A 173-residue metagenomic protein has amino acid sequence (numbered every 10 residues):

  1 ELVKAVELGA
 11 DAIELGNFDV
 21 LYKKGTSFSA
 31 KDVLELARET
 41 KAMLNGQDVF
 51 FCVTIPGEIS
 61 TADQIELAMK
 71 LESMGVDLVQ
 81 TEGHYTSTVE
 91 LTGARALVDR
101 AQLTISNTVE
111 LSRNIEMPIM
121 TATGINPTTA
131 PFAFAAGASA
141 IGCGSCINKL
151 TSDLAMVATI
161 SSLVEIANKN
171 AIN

Functional and structural regions predicted by a protein language model:
E1, F28-V53, R95-T123, A158-N173: Alpha-helix-loop-beta-strand connector modules within alpha/beta enzyme cores
E1-A10, I59-S73, R113-I141: Catalytic cores of alpha/beta
E1-M43, D48-F50, I55-A62, G83-Y85: Active-site beta->alpha loop and helix N-cap motifs at the rims of alpha/beta catalytic domains
A10-G25, M74-T92, T129-I160: Glycine-rich phosphate-binding active-site loops on the catalytic face of alpha/beta enzymes
V49-F50, T61-A101: Histidine/lysine/aspartate-rich catalytic loop segments that bind and position anionic ligands
